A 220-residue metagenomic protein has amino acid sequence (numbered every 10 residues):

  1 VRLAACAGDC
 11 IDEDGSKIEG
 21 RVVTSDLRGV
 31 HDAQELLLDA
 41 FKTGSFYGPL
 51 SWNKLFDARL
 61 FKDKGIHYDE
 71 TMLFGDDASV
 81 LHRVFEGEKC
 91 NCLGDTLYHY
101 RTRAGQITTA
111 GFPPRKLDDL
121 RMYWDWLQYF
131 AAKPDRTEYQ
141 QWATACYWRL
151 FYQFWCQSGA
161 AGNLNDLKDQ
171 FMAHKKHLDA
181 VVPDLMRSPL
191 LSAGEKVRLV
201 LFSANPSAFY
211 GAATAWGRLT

Functional and structural regions predicted by a protein language model:
V1-N91, Y98-P114: Donor-binding/catalytic cores of nucleotide-activated saccharide and glycerol-phosphate transferases/polymerases
I11-E13, C146-L150: Short amphipathic coiled-coil heptad-repeat segments
G29, A33-Q34, M122, Q170 (+1 more regions): Alpha-helical structural motif
V80, M122, Y147: Catalytic-loop motifs flanking and including active-site residues across diverse enzymes
T96-A104, A110-R136, L150-V181: Catalytic core of nucleotide-sugar-dependent glycosyltransferases
R136-A145: All-alpha amphipathic helical-bundle segments outside canonical DNA-binding/catalytic cores that form hydrophobic
A160-T220: Membrane-interface aromatic/basic loop that binds lipid-linked glycans or pyrophosphate carriers, typified by
